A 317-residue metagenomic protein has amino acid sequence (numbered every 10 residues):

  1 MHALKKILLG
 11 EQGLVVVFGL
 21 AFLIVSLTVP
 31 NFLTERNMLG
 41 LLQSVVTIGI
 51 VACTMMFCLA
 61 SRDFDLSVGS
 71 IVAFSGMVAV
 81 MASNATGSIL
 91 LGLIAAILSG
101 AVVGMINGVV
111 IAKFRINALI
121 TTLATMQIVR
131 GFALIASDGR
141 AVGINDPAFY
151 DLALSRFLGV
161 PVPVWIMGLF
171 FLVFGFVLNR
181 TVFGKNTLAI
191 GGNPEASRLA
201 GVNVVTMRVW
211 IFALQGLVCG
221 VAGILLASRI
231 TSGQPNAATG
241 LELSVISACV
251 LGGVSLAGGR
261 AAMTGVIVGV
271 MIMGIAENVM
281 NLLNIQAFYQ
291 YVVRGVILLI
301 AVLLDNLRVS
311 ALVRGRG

Functional and structural regions predicted by a protein language model:
M1-A21, L199-T206, N278-G317: Cytosolic-side transmembrane-helix boundaries in multi-pass membrane proteins
H2-I7, F64, A101-V142, R180-V182 (+2 more regions): Short loop segments and helix-boundary regions at transmembrane helix junctions of multi-pass inner-membrane proteins
K6, N31, F114, A118-T181 (+4 more regions): Transmembrane helix-bundle core of multi-pass membrane transporters and related energy-transducing complexes
L14-S26, T54-M55, M126, R130-G131 (+5 more regions): Hydrophobic core segments of alpha-helical transmembrane domains in multi-pass membrane transport and ion-translocation
L20-A85, V109-R115, G253-M263, V296: Single transmembrane alpha-helix segments in multi-pass membrane proteins
V45-T54, S70-F74, V102-M105, G168-L172 (+4 more regions): Hydrophobic alpha-helical segments embedded in the membrane of multi-pass proteins
S88-A96, V102-N107, I111, L158-G233: Helix-loop-helix "hairpin" substructures at the membrane interface of multi-pass membrane proteins
C219, R229-G295: Transmembrane alpha-helical segments in multi-pass inner-membrane proteins
